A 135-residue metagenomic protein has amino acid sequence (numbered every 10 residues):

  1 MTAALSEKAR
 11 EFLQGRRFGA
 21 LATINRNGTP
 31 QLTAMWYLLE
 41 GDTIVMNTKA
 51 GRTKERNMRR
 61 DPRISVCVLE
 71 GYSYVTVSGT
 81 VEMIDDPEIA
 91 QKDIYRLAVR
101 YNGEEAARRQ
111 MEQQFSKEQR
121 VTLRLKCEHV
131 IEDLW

Functional and structural regions predicted by a protein language model:
M1-G15, A107: Extreme N-terminal tail/first-helix region
A4, S73-W135: Charged, gly/pro-rich active-site loop segments
L5-A9, K54, D93: Hydrophobic alpha-helical segments typical of transmembrane helices and their membrane-interface/capping positions
A9, R17, D42, S73 (+1 more regions): A generic secondary-structure signal marking the coil-to-beta-strand transition
L13-Q14, R59-R60, S116: Alpha-helix boundary recognition
R17-K49, R56-M58, I64-C67, T76-V77: Short beta-strand segments
E40-D42, T53, I84, V130: Short coil/turn motifs at secondary-structure junctions
